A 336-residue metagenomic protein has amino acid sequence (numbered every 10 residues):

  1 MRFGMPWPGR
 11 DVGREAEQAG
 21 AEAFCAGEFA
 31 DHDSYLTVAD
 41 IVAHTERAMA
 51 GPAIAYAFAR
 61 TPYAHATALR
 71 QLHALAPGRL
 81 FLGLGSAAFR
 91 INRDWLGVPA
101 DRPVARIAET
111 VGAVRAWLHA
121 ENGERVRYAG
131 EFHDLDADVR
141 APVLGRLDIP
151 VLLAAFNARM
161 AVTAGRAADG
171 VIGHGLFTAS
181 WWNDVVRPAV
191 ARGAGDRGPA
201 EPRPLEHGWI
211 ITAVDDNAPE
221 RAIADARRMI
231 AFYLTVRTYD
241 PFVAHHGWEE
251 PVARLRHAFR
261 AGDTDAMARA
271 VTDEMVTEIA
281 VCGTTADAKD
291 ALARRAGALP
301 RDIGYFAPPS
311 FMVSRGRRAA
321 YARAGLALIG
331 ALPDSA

Functional and structural regions predicted by a protein language model:
M1-A26, H73, F81, A108 (+8 more regions): C-terminal amphipathic alpha-helical "assembly" element that mediates oligomerization/partner interfaces or acts as
M1-A53, F58, I149, S335-A336: N-terminal beta1-alpha1-beta2 module of alpha/beta enzyme domains
M1-P6, F24-A26, M49-A53, L80-L84 (+4 more regions): Hydrophobic faces of well-ordered beta-strands that scaffold small-molecule active sites in alpha/beta enzyme cores
M1-P8, A55-P62, G145-F156, I210-V214 (+1 more regions): Active-site mouth loops of central-metabolism enzymes
E17-Q18, V38-M49, L69-L80, G165-R166 (+2 more regions): Acidic (Asp/Glu)-rich catalytic clusters
A26-Y35, A57-Y63, T178-W182, T212-A213 (+1 more regions): Acidic-and-aromatic substrate-binding clefts and catalytic sites of carbohydrate-active enzymes
F58-Q71, D101: Glycine-rich anion/phosphate-binding loops
A74-G170, G175-P202, A253-L255: Internal, glycine-rich beta/alpha segment that forms the wall or movable "lid" of small-molecule/cofactor binding
